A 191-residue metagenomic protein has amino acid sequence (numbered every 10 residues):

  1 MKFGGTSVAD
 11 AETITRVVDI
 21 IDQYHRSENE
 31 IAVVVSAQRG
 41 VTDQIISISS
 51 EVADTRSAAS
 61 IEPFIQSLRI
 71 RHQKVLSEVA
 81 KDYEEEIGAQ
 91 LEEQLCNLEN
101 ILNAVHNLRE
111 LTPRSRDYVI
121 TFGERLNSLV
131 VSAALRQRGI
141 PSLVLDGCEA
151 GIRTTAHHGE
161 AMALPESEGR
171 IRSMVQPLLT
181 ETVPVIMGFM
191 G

Functional and structural regions predicted by a protein language model:
M1-G191: Nucleotide/pyrophosphate-binding catalytic subdomain
